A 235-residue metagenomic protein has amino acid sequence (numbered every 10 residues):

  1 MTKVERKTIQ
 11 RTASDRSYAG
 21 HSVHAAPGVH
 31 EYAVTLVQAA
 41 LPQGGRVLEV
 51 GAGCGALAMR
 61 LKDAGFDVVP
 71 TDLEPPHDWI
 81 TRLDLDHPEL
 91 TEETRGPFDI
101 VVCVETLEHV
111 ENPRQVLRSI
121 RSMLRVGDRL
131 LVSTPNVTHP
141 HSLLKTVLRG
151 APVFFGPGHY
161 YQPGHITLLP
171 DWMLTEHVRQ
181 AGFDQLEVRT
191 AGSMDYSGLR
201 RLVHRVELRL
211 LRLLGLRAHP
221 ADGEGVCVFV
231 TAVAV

Functional and structural regions predicted by a protein language model:
M1-G96, I100-V102, R114-L117, V132-T134 (+6 more regions): Conserved N-terminal segment of class I S-adenosyl-L-methionine
D67, R129, D184: Residue-level detector of anion-binding/catalytic polar loops
E105-H109: Short catalytic micro-motifs in class I SAM-dependent methyltransferases
I120: Class I S-adenosylmethionine-dependent transferase superfamily signal
L124-L130: Short glycine-dipeptide loop
L131-F154: Conserved class I S-adenosyl-L-methionine
L148-T175: Conserved catalytic/acceptor-binding region of the Class I
H177, A181-F183: A structural motif corresponding to the C-terminal end of an alpha-helix and its immediate exit/capping segment
